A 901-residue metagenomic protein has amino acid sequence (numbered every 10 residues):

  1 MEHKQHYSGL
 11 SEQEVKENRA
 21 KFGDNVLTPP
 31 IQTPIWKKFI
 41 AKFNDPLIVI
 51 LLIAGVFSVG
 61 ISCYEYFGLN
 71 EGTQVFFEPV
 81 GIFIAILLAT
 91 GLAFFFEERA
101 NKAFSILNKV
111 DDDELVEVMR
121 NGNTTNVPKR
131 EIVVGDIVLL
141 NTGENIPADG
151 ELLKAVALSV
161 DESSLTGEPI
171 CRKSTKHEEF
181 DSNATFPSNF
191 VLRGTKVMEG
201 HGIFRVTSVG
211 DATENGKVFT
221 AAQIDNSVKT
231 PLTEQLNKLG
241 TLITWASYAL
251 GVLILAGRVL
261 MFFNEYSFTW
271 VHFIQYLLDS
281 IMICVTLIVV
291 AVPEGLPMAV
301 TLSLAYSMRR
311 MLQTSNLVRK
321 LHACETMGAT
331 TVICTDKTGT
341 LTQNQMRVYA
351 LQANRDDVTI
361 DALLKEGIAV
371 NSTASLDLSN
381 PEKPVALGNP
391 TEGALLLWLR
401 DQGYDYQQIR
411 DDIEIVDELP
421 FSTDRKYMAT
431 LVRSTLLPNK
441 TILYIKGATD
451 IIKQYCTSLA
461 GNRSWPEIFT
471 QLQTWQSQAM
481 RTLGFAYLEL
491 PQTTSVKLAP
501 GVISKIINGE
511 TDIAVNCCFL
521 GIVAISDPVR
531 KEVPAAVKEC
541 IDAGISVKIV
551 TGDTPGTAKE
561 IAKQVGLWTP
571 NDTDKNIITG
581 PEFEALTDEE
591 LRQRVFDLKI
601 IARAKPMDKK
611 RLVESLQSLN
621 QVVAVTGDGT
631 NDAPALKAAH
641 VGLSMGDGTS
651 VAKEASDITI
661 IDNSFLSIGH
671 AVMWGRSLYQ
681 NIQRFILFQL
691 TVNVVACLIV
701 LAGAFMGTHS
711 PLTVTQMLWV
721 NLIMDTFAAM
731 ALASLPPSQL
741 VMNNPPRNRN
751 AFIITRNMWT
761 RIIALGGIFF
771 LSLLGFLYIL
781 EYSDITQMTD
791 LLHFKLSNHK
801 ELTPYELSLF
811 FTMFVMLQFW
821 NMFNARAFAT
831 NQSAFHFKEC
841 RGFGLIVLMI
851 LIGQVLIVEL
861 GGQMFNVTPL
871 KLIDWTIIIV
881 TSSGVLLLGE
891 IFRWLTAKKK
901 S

Functional and structural regions predicted by a protein language model:
M1-P746, A751-I754, G767, F811 (+1 more regions): Conserved cytosolic headpiece of P-type ATPases
F67-L69, R761-F776: Alpha-helical transmembrane segments of multi-pass integral membrane proteins
T166, I785, T789-L791, R826-T830: Active/binding-pocket-proximal capping segment
V259-S267, L774-L791, E859-G862: Membrane-helix interface motif
N620, V672, R676, L771-S783 (+2 more regions): Alpha-helix capping/termination and helix-coil
A704-T713, I779-Y805: Helix-coil boundary and interhelical linker segments in multi-pass alpha-helical membrane proteins
M724, Y805-M822: Generic alpha-helical transmembrane segments
R756, T760: HAD-like small-molecule phosphatases
